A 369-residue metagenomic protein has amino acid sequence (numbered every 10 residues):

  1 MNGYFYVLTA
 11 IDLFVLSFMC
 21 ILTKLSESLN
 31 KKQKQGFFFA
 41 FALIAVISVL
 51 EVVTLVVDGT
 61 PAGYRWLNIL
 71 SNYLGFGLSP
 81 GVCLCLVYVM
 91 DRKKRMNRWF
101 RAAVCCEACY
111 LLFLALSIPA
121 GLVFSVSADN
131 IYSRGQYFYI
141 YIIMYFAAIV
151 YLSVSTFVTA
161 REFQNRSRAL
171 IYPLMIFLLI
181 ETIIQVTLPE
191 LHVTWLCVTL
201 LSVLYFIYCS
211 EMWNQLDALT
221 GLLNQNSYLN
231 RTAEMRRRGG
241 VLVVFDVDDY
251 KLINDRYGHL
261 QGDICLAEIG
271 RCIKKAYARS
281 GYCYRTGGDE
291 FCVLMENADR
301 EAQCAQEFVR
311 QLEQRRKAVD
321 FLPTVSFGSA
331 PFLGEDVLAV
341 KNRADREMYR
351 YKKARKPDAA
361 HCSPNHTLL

Functional and structural regions predicted by a protein language model:
N2-I11, L116-Y151, Q185-L191: Extracellular-loop-to-transmembrane junctions of the mid-late helices
V7-Y64, N68-L86, A103-G121, I171-V186: Hydrophobic alpha-helical transmembrane segments of multi-pass membrane proteins
M19-T23, C85-Y88, I142-F163: Alpha-helical transmembrane segments in multipass membrane proteins, preferentially the mid-helix core
K24-F37, D91-R101, F157-R168: Membrane-interface helix-boundary motifs at transmembrane edges
S155-F157, R161-L219, N226-G240: Signal-transducing coiled-coil linker helices
N224-V241, K251-A278, Y284-G288, C292-V293 (+4 more regions): Conserved long alpha-helical elements within nucleotide-processing catalytic cores of c-di-GMP signaling and class III
K275-S280, C304-L322: Short catalytic/binding micro-motifs of nucleotide second-messenger systems
V309, E313, K317, S326 (+1 more regions): Catalytic-core segments of nucleotide cyclases and related cyclic-nucleotide turnover enzymes
